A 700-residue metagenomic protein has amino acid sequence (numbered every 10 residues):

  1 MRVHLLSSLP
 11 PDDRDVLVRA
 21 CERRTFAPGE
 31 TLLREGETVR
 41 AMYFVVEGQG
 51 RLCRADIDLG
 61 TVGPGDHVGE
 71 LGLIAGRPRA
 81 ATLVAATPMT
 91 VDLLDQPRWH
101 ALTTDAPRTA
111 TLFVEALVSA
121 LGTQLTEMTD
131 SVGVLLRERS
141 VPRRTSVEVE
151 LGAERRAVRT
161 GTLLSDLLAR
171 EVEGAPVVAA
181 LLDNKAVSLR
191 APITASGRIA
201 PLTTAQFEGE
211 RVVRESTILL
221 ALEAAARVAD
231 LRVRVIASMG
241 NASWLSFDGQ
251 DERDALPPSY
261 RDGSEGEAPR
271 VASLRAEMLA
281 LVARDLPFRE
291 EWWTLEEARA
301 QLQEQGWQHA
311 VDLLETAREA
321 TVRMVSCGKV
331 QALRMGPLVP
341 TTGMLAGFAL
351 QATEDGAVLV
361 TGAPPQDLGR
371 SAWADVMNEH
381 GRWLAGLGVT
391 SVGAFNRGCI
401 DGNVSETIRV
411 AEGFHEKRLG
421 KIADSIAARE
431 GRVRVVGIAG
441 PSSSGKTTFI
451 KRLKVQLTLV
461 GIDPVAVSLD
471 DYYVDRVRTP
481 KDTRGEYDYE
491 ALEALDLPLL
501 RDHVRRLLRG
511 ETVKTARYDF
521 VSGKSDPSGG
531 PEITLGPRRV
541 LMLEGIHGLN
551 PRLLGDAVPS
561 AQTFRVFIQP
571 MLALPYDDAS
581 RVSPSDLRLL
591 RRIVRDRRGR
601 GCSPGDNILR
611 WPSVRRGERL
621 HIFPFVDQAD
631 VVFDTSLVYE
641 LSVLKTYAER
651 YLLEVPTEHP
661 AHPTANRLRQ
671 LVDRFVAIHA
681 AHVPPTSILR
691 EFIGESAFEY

Functional and structural regions predicted by a protein language model:
M1-E30, V134: Cyclic nucleotide-binding regulatory module and flanking cytosolic helices
R2-L5, P28-P88, Q96-T103: Cyclic nucleotide-binding regulatory domains
D13-V16, R79-A80, Q96-R137: A small-molecule sensor/coupling module
A200-R211, R232-K417, S425-E430: Auxiliary tRNA-acceptor-end handling modules of aminoacyl-tRNA synthetases
K446: Conserved lysine of the Walker
L459-V477: Short beta-strand-centered segment that lines the nucleotide-binding/catalytic pocket of NTP-utilizing
V465, R478-V521: Conserved nucleotide-sensing/catalytic segment adjacent to the nucleotide-binding pocket in NTP-handling enzymes
P551-Y700: Conserved NTP phosphate-binding and transfer environment spanning the P-loop NTPase/kinase superfamily
